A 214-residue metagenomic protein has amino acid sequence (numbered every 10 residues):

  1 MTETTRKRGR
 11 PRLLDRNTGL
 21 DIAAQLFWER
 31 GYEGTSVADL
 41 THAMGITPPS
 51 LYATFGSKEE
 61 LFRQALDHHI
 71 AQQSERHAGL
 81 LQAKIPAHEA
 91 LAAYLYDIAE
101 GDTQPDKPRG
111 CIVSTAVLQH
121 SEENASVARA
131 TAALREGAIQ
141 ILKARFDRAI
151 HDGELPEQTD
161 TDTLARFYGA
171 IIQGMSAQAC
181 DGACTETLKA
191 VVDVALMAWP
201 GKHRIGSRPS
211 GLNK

Functional and structural regions predicted by a protein language model:
M1-L14, H203-K214: N-terminal intrinsically disordered/low-complexity leader segments
T2, T18, I22, L26-E60 (+1 more regions): Helix-turn-helix
K58, A65, H69-Q73, A87 (+7 more regions): Hydrophobic/aromatic residues within well-ordered alpha-helical segments
Q64, A78-R109, T161, A165-Y168: Hydrophobic alpha-helical connector segments
A71-S74, E89-A92, A125-D152, T163 (+1 more regions): Amphipathic alpha-helical packing segments from all-alpha helical-bundle domains
A90-L91, P105-R129: Amphipathic alpha-helical segments used for helix-helix packing
G101, R148, Y168-E186, A198-G206: Amphipathic C-terminal alpha-helical segment
R109-S114, Q158-Q178, A190-A198: Hydrophobic alpha-helical segments that form the core of small-molecule binding pockets and/or dimer interfaces
